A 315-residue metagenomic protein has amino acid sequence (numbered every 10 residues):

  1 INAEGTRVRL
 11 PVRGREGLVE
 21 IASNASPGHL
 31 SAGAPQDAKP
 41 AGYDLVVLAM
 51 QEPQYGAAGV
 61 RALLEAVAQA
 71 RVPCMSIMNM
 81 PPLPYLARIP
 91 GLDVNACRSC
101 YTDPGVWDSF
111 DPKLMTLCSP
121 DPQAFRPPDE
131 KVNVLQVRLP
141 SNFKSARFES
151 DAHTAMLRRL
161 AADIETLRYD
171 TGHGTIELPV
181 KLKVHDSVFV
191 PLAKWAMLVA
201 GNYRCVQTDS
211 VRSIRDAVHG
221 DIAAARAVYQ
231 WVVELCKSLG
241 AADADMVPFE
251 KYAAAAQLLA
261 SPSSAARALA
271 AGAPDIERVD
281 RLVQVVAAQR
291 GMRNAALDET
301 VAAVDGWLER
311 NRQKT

Functional and structural regions predicted by a protein language model:
I1-Y43, L64: Conserved N-terminal Rossmann-fold NAD(P) cofactor-binding segment
G5, L63-A68, L160-T171, C236 (+4 more regions): Hydrophobic, Leu/Ile/Phe/Ala-enriched alpha-helical segments that form helix-helix packing faces
T6, V60-L63, I89-L92: Short, glycine/charged-enriched secondary-structure capping and boundary segments
D37-P84: Rossmann-fold NAD(P) dinucleotide-binding segment
A41, A70, C74-G201: Rossmann-fold dinucleotide-binding core
A58, A155, G220-A227, P274 (+3 more regions): Conserved active-site and cofactor/substrate-binding residues in soluble primary-metabolism enzymes
S141-A268: C-terminal substrate-binding/catalytic lobe of Rossmann-fold NAD(P)-dependent dehydrogenases
V233-T315: C-terminal active-site/capping subdomain that shapes the small-molecule cofactor and substrate pocket of enzyme
